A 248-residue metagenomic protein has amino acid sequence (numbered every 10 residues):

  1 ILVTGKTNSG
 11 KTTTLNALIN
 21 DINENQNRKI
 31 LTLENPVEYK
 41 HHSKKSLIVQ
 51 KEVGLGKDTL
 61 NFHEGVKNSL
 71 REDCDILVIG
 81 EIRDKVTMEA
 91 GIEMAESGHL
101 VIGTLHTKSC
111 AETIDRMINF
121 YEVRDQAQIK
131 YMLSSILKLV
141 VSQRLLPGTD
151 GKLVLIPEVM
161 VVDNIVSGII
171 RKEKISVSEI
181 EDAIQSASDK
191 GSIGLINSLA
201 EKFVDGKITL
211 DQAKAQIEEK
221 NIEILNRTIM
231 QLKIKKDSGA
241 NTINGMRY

Functional and structural regions predicted by a protein language model:
I1-Y248: Short, flexible helix-loop junctions that flank or precede catalytic/ligand sites
